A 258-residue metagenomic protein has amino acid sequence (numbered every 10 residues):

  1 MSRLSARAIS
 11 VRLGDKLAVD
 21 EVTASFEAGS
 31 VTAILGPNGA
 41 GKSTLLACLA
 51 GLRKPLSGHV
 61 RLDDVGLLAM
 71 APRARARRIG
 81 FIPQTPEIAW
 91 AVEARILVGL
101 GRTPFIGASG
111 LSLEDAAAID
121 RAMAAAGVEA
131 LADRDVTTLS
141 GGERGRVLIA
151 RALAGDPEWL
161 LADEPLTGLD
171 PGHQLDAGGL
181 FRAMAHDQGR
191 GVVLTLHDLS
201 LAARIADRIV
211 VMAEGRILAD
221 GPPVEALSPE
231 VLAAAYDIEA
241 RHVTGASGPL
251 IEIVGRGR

Functional and structural regions predicted by a protein language model:
L35-P37: The feature captures the beta-strand-to-loop junction immediately N-terminal to the Walker
A50: Helix-to-loop junction immediately C-terminal to a conserved catalytic motif
G58-G66, R75: Conserved ABC transporter NBD signature motif
D135-L139, E143: Conserved ABC ATPase signature
L160-E164: Catalytic Walker B motif of ABC-type/P-loop ATPase nucleotide-binding domains
A234-R258: ABC ATPase nucleotide-binding domains
